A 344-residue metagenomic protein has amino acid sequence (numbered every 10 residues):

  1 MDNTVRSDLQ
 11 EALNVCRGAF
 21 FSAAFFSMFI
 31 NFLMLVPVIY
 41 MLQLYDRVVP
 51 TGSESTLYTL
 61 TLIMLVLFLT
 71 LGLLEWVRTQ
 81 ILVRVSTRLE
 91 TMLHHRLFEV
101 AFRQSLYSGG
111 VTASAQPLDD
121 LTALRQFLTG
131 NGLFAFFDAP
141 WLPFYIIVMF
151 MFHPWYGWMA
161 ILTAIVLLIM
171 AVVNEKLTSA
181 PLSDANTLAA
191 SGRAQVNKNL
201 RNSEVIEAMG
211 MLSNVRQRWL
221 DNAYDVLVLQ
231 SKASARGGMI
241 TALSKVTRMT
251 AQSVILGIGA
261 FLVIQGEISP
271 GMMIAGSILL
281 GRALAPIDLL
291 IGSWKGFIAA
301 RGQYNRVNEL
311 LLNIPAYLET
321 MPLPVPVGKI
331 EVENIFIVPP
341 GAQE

Functional and structural regions predicted by a protein language model:
M1-V36, P50, E54-T59, R78 (+8 more regions): Membrane-integrated ABC transporters
L13-V15, L106-Y107, D120-L128, G132 (+6 more regions): An intracellular "coupling" helix at the cytosolic face of ABC transporter transmembrane type-1 domains
S27, L60, M64-L67, F134-D184 (+2 more regions): Transmembrane helices of ABC transporter permease
M41, V100-F144: Juxtamembrane loop-to-helix connectors within ABC transporter transmembrane domains
I63-E75, T163-V166, G237-S244, R248 (+1 more regions): Hydrophobic alpha-helical segments in the permease module
V83, L188, M211, A235 (+1 more regions): Cytosolic ends of transmembrane helices, especially the final helix of ABC transmembrane type-1 domains
L97-A101, I206, V307: Helix-loop junctions and hydrophobic alpha-helical segments within the transmembrane domains of large membrane
L311-E344: Primarily ABC-family ATPase nucleotide-binding module
